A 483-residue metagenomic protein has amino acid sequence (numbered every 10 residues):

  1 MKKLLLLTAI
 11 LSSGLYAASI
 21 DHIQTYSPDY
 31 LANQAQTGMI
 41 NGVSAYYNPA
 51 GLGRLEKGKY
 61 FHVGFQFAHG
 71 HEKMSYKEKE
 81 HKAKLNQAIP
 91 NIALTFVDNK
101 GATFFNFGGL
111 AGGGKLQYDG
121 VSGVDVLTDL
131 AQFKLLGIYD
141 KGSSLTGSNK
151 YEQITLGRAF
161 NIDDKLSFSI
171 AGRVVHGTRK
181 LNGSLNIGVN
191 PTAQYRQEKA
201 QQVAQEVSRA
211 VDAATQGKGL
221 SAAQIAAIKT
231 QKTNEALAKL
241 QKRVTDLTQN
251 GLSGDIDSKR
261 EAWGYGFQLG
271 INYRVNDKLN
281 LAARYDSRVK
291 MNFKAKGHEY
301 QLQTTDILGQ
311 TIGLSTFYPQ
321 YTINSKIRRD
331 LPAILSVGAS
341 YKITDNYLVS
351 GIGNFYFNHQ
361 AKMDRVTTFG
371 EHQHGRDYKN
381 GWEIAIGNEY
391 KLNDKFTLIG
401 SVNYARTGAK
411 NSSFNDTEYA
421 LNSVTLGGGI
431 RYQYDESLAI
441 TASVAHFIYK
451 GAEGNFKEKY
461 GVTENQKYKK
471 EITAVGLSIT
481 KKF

Functional and structural regions predicted by a protein language model:
L15-Y118, S122, A131, G142 (+2 more regions): N-terminal, post-signal peptide beta-strand-biased segments of exported outer-membrane/organellar beta-barrel and other
V43, K84-P90, K150-I154, W263-F267 (+4 more regions): Residues that define the transmembrane beta-barrel architecture of outer-membrane proteins
G53, L94-D98, F160, L269 (+8 more regions): Residue-level signature of outer-membrane beta-barrel architecture
F61-H69, F105-G109, I170-V174, A283-S287 (+3 more regions): Transmembrane beta-barrel strands of outer-membrane/channel proteins
K100-T103, K165-F168, K278-L281, N346-V349 (+3 more regions): Repeated loop/turn-to-beta-strand initiation elements of outer-membrane beta-barrel proteins
D119-K141, K180-D257, F293-N324, A361-H374 (+1 more regions): Solvent-exposed loop segments that connect transmembrane elements
G270-R274, K278-K294, N324-G408: Detector for outer-membrane/organellar transmembrane beta-barrel domains, recognizing the amphipathic beta-strand
I430-Y432, L438, K469-F483: Outer-membrane beta-barrel "beta-signal"
